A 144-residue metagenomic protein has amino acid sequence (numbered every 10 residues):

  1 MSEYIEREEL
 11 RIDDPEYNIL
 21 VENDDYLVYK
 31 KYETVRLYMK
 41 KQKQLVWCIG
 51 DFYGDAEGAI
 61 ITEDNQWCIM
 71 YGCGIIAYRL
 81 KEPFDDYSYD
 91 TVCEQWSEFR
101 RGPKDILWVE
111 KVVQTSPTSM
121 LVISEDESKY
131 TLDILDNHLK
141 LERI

Functional and structural regions predicted by a protein language model:
M1-R11, K31-D51, I76-P103, E125-I144: Surface-exposed loop/turn elements that mediate protein-protein interactions on large endomembrane-trafficking
S2-D25, C48-Q66, C93-T118, I144: Repeated scaffold domains used in trafficking and secretory/extracellular systems, primarily beta-propellers
E33, G58, G72-G74: Glycine-centered flexibility motif
W67-Y78: A short, charged
E110-D133: Amphipathic alpha-helical binding modules
